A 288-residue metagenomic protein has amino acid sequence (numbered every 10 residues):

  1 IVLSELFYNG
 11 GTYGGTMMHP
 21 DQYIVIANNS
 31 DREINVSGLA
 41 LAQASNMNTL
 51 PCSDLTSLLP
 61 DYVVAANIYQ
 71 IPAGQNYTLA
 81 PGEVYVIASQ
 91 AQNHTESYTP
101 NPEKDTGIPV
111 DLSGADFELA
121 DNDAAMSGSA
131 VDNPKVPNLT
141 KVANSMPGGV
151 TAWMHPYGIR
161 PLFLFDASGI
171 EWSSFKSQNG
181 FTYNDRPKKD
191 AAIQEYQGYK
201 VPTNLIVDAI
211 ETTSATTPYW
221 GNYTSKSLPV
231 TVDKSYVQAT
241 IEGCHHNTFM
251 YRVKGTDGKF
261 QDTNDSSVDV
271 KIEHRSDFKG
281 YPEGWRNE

Functional and structural regions predicted by a protein language model:
I1-N46, V142-P161, F165-G180, D185 (+2 more regions): A structural motif detector for short, solvent-exposed N-terminal "entry" segments of globular domains
L6, A44, G82, A88-Q90 (+2 more regions): Structured loops at beta-to-helix junctions and adjacent beta-edge loops in soluble globular domains
G15-H19, G74-Y77, D262: Extracytoplasmic/periplasmic, Sec-exported soluble proteins
V36-G38, P51-D54, S97-N101: Short, solvent-exposed loop/turn and secondary-structure capping segments
Q43-S57: Short aromatic-acidic-glycine turn motif
L58-Y183: Secretome/extracellular-domain signature
T182-E288: Extracellular low-complexity, Gly/Ser/Thr-rich intrinsically disordered linkers and protease-sensitive activation/hinge
